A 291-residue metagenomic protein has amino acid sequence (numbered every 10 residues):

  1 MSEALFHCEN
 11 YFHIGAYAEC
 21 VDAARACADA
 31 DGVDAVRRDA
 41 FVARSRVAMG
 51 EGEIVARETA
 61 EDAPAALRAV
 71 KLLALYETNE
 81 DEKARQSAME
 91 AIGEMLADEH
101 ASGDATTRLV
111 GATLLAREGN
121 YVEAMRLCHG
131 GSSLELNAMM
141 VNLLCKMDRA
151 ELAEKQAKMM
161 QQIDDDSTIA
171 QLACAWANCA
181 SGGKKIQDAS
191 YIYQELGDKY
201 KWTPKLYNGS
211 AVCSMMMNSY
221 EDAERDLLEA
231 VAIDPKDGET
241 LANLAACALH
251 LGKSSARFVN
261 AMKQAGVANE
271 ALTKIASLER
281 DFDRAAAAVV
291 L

Functional and structural regions predicted by a protein language model:
M1-A40, V47-G50, T59, A65-L67: N-terminal leader/linker segments that initiate helical-solenoid repeat arrays
M1-L5, G32-D39, D62-K71, E99-L109 (+4 more regions): Generic helix N-cap/helix-start motif at coil->alpha-helix transitions
E3-A23, A74, E80, T106-R117: Alpha-helical segment of the N-proximal tetratricopeptide repeat
A4-H7, C174, C179-L291: Structured C-terminal portions of repeat-based eukaryotic scaffold domains
E9, R44-R46, L73, T113 (+4 more regions): Residue-level recognition of tetratricopeptide repeat
I14, M49, T78-N79, E118 (+4 more regions): Structural motif corresponding to the intra-repeat A-B loop/turn of tetratricopeptide repeats
E19-R25, E51-D62, E82-D98, N120-G130 (+4 more regions): Alpha-helical repeat scaffolds
A30, R44, E51, Y76-D81 (+2 more regions): Glycine-centered coil turns and helix-coil junctions that link the paired helices within alpha-helical repeat units
